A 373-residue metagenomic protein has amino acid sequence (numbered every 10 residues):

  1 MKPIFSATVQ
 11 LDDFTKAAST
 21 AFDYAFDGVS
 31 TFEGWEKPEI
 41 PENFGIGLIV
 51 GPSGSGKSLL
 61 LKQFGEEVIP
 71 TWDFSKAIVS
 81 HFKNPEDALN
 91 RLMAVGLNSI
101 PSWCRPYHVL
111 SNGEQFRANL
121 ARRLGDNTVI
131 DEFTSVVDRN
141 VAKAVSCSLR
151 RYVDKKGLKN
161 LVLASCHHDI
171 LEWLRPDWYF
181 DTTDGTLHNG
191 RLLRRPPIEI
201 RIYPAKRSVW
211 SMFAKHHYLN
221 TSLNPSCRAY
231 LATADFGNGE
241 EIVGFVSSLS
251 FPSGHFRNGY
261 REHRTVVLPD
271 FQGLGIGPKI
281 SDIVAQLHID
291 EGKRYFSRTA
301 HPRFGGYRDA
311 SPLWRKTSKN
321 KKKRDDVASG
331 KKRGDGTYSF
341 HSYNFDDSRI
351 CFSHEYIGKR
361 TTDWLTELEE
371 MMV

Functional and structural regions predicted by a protein language model:
M1-P41: Pre-NBD coupling/linker segments of ABC/ABC-like ATPases
E33, K37-L97, E172-W173: ABC ATPase nucleotide-binding domain signature region
G96, N112-I130: GG-anchored amphipathic helix commonly corresponding to the ABC/SMC/Rad50 NBD signature/C-loop
V129-D138: Walker B catalytic motif
H167-L174, F304-G306: Conserved H-loop
I200, P204-F271, P302: A conserved beta-strand-loop-helix scaffold within acyl/acetyltransferase catalytic domains
V267, Q272-Q286: Conserved acetyl-CoA-binding loop-helix of GNAT-fold acetyltransferases
Q286-P302: Conserved GNAT acetyl-CoA-binding A-motif
